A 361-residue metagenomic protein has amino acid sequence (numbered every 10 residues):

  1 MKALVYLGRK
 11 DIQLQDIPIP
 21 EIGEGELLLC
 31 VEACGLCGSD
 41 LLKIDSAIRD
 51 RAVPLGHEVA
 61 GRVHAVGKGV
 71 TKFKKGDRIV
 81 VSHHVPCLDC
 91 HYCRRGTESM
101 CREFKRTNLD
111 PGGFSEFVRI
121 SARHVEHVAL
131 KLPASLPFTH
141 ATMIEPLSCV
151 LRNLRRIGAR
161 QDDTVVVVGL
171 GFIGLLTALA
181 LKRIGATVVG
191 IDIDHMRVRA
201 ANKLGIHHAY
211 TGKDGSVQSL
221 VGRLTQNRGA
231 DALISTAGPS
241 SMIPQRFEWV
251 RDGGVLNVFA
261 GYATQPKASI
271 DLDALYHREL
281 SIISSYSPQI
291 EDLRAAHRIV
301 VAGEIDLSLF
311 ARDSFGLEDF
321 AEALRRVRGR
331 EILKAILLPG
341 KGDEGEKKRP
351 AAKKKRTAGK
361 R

Functional and structural regions predicted by a protein language model:
A3, P244-E248, I290-R361: C-terminal hydrophobic helical "lid"/dimerization subdomain of Rossmann-like NAD(P)H-dependent oxidoreductases
P20-C34, A47-H91, P133-S135: Glycine-rich beta-strand-centered segment in the early N-terminal region that forms part of a ligand/cofactor-binding
C87-V168: NAD(P)H dinucleotide-binding glycine-rich loop of Rossmann-like/cofactor-binding domains, especially the beta1-alpha1
L136-D214: Mid-domain Rossmann-like dinucleotide-binding core that forms the NAD(H)/NADP(H) cofactor-binding site
I157, V167, R199, H207-E279 (+2 more regions): Glycine-rich cofactor phosphate-binding loops and adjacent beta1-alpha1 units of small-molecule cofactor enzyme domains
D194, Y262, P288: Residues in the short beta-alpha loop(s) of Rossmann-like NAD(P)-binding domains
V255, S269-L309: Rossmann-fold dehydrogenase core element
